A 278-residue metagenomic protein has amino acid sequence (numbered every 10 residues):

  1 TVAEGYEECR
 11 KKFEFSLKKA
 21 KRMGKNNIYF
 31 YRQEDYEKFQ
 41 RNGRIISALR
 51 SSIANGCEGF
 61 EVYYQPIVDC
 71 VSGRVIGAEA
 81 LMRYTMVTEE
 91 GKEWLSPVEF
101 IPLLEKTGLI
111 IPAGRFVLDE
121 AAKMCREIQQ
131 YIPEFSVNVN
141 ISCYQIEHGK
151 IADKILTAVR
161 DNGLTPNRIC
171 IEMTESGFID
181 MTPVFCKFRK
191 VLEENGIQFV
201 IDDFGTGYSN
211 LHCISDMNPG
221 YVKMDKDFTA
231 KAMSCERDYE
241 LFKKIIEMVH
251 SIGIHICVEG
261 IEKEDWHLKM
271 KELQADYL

Functional and structural regions predicted by a protein language model:
A3-E61, V71, L103-I110, C143-A152 (+1 more regions): C-di-GMP signaling machinery
C9, R41, I76, S96 (+6 more regions): Residues at alpha-helix caps and immediate loop-helix transition turns in enzyme cores, especially N- and C-cap
K12-S16, L103-L104, V117-M124, K154-I155 (+3 more regions): Structural preference for long, well-ordered alpha-helical segments in enzyme cores
R41-L103, N140, I201: Active-site core of bacterial EAL-family cyclic-dinucleotide phosphodiesterase domains
S72-I76, T107-F185, G260: Catalytic core of bacterial c-di-GMP phosphodiesterases, primarily the EAL and HD-GYP domains, capturing alpha-helical
M86, F100, C125, V139 (+3 more regions): Signature for phosphate-centric chemistry
L156-M233, I246-L278: The catalytic core of metal-dependent phosphodiesterases that act on cyclic dinucleotides
